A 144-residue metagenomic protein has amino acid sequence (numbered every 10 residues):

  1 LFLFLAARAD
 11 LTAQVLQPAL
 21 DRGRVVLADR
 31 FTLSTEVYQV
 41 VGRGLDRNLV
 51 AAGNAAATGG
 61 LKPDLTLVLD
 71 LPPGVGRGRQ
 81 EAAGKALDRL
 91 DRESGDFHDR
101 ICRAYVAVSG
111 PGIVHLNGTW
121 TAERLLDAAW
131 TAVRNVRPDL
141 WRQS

Functional and structural regions predicted by a protein language model:
L1-T58: ATP-dependent small-molecule kinase phosphotransfer cores that center on conserved nucleotide phosphate-binding segments
A6, R30, L69-D70, R79 (+1 more regions): Conserved catalytic core of Hanks-type protein kinase domains
A7, F31, L71-P72, W120-R124: Short beta->alpha linker loops
R22, G60, V108-P111: Alpha-helix C-cap/termination motif
R24, D64, I113: Conserved acidic residues
D29-R30, D64, D70, N117: Acidic active-site catalytic centers that drive phospho-/nucleotidyl reactions and related ester hydrolyses
T35-R103: A glycine- and Lys/Arg-enriched "phosphate-lid" helix/loop adjacent to the NTP-binding pocket of small-molecule kinases
G74-S144: NTP-dependent small-molecule kinase module
